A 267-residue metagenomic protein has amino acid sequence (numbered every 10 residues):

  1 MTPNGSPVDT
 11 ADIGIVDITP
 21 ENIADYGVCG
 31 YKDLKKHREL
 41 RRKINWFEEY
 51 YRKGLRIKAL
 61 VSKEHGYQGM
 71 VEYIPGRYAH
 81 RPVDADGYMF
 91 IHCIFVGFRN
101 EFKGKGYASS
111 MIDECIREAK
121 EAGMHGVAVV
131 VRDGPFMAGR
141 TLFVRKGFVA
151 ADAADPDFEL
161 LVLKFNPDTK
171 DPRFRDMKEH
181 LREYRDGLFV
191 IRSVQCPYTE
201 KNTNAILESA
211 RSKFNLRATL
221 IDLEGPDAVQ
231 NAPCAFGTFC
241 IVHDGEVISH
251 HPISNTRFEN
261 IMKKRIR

Functional and structural regions predicted by a protein language model:
T2-E64, C196-Y198, N202-A205: Short amphipathic alpha-helix that is part of the acyltransferase structural core
A59, G66-R77, F90, F95: Conserved beta-strand in the GNAT
V83-N100: Conserved acetyl-CoA binding element of GNAT-fold acetyltransferases
K103-A119: Conserved acetyl-CoA-binding loop-helix of GNAT-fold acetyltransferases
R117-D133: Conserved GNAT acetyl-CoA-binding A-motif
V130-V131, G147-V162, I248: Conserved catalytic-core motifs of GNAT/GCN5-like acyltransferases
D176-S212: Local sequence-structure signature of Cys/Sec-based thiol-disulfide redox active-site neighborhoods
G245-R267: Non-catalytic, surface beta->alpha helical segment in thiol-disulfide oxidoreductase systems
